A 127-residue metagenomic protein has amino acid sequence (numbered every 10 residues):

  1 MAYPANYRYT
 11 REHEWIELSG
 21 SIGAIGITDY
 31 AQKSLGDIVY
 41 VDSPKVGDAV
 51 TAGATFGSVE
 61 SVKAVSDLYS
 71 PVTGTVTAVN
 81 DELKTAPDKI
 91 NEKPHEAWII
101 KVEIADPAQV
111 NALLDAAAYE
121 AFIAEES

Functional and structural regions predicted by a protein language model:
M1-T55, E92-S127: Acidic, low-complexity mobile loops and tails
A2-P4, V65-V72: Short, glycine/small-residue-enriched coil/turn segments at secondary-structure junctions
H13, V59, L68, T73-V76: Conserved hydrophobic positions within beta-strands
S58-Y69, A86-D88: Short, Lys/Arg- and Gly-enriched loop/turn segments at beta-strand edges
K63, L83, D106: Residue-level detector of flexible, active-site-proximal loop/helix-junction positions within diverse enzyme catalytic
P71, T85, L114: Charged, alpha-helix-enriched surfaces in structured cytosolic catalytic cores of large nucleotide-utilizing machines
V76-K93: Short, charge-rich, low-complexity interaction segments located in flexible loops at or near secondary-structure
